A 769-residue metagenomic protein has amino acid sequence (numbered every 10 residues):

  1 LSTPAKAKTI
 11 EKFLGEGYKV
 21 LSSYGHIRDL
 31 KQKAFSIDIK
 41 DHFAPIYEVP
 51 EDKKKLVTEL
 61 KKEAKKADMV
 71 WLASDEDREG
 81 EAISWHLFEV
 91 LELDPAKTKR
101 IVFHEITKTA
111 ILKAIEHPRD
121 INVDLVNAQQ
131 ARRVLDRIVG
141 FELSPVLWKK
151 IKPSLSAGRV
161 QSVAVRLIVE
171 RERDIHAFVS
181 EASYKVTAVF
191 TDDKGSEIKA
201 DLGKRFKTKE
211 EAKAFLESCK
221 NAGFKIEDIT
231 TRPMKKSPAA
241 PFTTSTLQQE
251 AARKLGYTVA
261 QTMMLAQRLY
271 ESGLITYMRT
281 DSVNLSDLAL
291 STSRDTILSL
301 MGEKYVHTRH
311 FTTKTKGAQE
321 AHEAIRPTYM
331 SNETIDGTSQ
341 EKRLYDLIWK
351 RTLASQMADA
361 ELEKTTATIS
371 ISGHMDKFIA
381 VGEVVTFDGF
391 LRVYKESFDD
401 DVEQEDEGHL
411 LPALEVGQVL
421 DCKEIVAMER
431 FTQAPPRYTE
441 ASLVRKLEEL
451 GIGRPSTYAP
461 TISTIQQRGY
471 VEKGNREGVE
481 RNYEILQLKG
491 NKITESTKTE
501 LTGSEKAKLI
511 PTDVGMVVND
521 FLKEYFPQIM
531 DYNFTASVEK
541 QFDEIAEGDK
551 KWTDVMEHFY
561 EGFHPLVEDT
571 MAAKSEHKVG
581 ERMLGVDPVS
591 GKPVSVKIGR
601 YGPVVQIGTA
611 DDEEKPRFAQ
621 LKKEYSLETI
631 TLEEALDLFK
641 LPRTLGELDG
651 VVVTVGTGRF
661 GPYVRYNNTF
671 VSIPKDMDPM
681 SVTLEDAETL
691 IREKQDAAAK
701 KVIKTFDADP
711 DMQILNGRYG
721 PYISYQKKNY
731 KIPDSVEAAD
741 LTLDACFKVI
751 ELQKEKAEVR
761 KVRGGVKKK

Functional and structural regions predicted by a protein language model:
L1-R133, E142, G203, F398-V402 (+2 more regions): Intrinsically disordered, low-complexity regulatory segments
T9, Y18, S144, A177 (+2 more regions): Basic, low-complexity terminal or inter-domain segments flanking catalytic cores
P45-P50, K254, T432, L450-G451: Flexible beta-alpha connector loops of hexameric P-loop NTPases
I46-Y47, S74-E76, L93-K99, R119-V126 (+7 more regions): Short, polar/flexible loop-turn hinges at active-site or ligand-entry regions and domain interfaces
I106-F190, T231-K235: C-terminal or mid-to-C-terminal helical accessory/interaction module adjacent to the motor/catalytic core
N221-S237, Q249, E424-Q433: Positively charged, polyanion-binding regions of nucleic-acid-associated proteins
Q248-E250, K254-Q261: A conserved hydrophobic secondary-structure block that centers on an alpha-helix together with its immediately flanking
